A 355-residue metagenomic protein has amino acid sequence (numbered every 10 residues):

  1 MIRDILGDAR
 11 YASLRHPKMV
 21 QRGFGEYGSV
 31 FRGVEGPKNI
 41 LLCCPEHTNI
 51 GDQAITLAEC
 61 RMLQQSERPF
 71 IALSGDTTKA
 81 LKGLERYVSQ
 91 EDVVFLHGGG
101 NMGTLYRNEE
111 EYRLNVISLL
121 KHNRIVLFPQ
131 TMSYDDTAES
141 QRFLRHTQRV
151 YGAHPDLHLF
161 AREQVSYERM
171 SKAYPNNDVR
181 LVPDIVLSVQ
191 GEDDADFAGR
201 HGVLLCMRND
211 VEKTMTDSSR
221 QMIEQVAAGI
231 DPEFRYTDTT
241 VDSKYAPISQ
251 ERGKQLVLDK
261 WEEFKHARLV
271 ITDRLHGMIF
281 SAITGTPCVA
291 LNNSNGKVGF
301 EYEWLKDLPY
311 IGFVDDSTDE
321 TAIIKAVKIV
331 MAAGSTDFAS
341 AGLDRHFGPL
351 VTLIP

Functional and structural regions predicted by a protein language model:
M1-P355: Active-site anion-handling motifs in enzyme catalytic cores
